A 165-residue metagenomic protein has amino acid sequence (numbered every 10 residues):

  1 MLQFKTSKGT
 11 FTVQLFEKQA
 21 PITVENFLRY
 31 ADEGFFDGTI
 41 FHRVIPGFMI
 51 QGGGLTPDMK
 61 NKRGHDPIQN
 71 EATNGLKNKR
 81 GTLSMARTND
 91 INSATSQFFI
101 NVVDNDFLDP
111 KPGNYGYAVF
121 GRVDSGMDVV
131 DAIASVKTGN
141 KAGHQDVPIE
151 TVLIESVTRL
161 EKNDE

Functional and structural regions predicted by a protein language model:
M1-E165: Cyclophilin-like peptidyl-prolyl cis-trans isomerases
